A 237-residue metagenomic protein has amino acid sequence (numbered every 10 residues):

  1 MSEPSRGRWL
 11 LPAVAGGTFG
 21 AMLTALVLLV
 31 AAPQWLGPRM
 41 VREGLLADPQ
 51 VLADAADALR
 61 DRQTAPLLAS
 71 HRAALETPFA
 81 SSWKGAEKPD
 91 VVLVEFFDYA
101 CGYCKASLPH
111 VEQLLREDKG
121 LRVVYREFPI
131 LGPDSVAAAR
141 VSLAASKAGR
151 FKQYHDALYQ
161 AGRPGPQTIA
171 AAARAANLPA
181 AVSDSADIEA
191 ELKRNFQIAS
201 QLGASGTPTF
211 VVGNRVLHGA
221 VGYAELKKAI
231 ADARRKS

Functional and structural regions predicted by a protein language model:
S2-P133, D184-Q201, G206, K228 (+1 more regions): Extracytoplasmic thiol/disulfide redox context detector
P129-T207, V211-S237: Cysteine-centric redox/oxidoreductase cores and disulfide-bonded domains
